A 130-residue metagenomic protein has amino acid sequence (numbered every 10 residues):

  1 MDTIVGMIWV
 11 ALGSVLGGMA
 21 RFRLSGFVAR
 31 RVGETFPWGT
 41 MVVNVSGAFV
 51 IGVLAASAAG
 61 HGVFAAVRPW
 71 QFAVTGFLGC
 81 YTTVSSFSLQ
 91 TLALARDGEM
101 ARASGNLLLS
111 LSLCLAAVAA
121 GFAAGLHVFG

Functional and structural regions predicted by a protein language model:
M1-G130: Membrane-interface helix-loop junctions in multi-pass transporters/channels
